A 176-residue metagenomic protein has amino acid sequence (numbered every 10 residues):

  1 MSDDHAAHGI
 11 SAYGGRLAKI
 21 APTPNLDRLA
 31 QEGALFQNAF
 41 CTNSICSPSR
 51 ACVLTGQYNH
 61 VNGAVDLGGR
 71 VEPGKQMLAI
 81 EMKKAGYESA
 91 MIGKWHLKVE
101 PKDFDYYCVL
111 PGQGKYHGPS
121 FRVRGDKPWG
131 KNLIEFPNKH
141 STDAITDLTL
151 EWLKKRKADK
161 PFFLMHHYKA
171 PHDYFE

Functional and structural regions predicted by a protein language model:
M1-E176: Formylglycine-dependent sulfatase
